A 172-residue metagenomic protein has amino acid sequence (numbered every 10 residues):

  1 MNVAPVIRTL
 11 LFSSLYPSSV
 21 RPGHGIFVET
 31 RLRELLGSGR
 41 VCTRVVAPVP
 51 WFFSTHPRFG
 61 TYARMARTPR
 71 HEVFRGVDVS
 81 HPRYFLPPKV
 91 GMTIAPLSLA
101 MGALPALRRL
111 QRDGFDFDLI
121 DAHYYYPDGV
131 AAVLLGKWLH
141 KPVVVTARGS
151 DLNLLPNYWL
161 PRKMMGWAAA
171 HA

Functional and structural regions predicted by a protein language model:
M1-R75: N-terminal subdomain of nucleotide-sugar transferases
L11, V45, H81, V145-A147: Hydrophobic residues in well-ordered beta-strands that form the structural core
P17-S19, Y126, W138-W159, H171: A short, histidine- and acid-enriched strand-loop-helix "catalytic/donor-clamping" loop that lines the nucleotide-sugar
V20-H24, P57, G91-A95, L155-W159: Short, solvent-exposed loop/turn segments at secondary-structure boundaries
T30-R33, G37, W138, W159-A172: Membrane-proximal helix-turn-helix segments that form the acceptor-binding/catalytic region of lipid-linked
P50-F52, H56-R58, F74-P105: A short, charged, and often flexible helix/loop element on the N-terminal side of the glycosyltransferase catalytic
M92-P105, F117-L139: An aromatic- and histidine-rich active-site surface loop
R109-D116: Glycine-rich phosphate-binding loop signature in dinucleotide/nucleotide-binding domains
